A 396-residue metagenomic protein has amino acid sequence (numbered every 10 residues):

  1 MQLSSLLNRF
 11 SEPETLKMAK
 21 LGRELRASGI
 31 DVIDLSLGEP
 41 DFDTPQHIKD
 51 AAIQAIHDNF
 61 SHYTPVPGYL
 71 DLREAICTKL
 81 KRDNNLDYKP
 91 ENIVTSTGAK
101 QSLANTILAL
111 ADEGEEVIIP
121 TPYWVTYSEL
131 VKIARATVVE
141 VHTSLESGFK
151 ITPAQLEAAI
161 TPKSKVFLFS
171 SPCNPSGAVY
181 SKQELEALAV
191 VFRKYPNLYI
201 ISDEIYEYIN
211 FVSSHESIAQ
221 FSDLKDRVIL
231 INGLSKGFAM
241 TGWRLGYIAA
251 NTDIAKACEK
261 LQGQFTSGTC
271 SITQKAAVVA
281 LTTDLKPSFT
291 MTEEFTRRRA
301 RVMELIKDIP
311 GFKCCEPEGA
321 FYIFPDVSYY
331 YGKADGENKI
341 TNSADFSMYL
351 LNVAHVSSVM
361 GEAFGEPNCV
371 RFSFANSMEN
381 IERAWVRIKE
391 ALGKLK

Functional and structural regions predicted by a protein language model:
L3, L7, S11-P13, M18-L21 (+4 more regions): PLP-dependent class I/II
S36-E39, Q54-L72: A glycine-/small-polar-enriched, mobile loop at the entrance of the PLP active site in fold-type I
Y63-S96: Conserved N-terminal alpha-helix of the aminotransferase class I/II PLP-enzyme fold
